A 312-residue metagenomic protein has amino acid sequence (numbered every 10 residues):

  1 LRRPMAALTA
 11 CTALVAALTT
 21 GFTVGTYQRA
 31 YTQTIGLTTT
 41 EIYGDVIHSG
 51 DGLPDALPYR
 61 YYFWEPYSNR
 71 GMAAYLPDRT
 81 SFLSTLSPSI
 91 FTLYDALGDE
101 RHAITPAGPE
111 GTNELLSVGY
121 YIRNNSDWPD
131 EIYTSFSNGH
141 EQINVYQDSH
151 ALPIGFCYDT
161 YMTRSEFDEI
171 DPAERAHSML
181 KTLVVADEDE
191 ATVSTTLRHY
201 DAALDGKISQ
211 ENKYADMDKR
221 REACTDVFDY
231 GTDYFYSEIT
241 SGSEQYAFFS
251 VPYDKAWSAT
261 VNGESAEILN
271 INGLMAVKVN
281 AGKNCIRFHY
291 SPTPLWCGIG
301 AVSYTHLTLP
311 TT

Functional and structural regions predicted by a protein language model:
L1-Y214, F248: Conserved luminal/periplasmic juxtamembrane motif of membrane-embedded glycan-processing enzymes
D201-L307: Active-site-proximal, structured, solvent-exposed surfaces of multi-pass membrane proteins that position macromolecular
T308-T312: A short, hydrophobic C-terminal helix/tail in secreted or cell-surface proteins
